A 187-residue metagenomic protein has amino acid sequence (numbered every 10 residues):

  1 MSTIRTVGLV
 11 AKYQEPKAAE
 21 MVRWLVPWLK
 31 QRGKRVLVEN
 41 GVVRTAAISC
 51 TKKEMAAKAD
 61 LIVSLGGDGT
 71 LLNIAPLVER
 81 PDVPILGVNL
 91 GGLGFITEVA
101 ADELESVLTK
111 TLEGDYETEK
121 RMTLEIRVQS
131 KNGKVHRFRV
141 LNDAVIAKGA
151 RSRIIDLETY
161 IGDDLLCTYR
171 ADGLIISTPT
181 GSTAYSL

Functional and structural regions predicted by a protein language model:
M1-L61, D102-E117, V128-F138: ATP/NTP phosphate-donor binding region
A18, G69-I74, T183-L187: Short glycine/serine/threonine-rich phosphate/pyrophosphate-binding segments that cradle anionic phosphate groups
M21-R23, A75-V78, E98-A100, L187: Short amphipathic alpha-helical segments
E39, L65, L86-V88: Generic beta-sheet signal
A59-I62, D68-G69, V78: Feature detects long, helix-prone N-terminal segments enriched in hydrophobes
N73, L77-G91: Gly/Ser-rich helix-loop-strand patches that form or flank binding pockets for ribonucleotide-derived cofactors
L93-D172: Catalytic core of DAGKc-family lipid kinases
G173-T178: AMP-binding/adenylate-forming core of the ANL superfamily
